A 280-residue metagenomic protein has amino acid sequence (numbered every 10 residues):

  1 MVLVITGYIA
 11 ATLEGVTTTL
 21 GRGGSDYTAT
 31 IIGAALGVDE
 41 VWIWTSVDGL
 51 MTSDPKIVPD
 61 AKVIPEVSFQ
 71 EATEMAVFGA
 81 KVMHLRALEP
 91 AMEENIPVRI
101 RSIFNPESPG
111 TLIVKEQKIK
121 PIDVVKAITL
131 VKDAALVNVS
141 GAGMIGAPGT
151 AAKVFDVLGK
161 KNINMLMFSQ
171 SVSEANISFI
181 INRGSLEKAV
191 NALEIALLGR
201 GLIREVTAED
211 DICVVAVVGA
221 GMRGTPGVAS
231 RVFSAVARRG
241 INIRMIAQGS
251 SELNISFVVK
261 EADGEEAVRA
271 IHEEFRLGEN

Functional and structural regions predicted by a protein language model:
M1-N280: C-terminal catalytic "cap/lid" subdomain
